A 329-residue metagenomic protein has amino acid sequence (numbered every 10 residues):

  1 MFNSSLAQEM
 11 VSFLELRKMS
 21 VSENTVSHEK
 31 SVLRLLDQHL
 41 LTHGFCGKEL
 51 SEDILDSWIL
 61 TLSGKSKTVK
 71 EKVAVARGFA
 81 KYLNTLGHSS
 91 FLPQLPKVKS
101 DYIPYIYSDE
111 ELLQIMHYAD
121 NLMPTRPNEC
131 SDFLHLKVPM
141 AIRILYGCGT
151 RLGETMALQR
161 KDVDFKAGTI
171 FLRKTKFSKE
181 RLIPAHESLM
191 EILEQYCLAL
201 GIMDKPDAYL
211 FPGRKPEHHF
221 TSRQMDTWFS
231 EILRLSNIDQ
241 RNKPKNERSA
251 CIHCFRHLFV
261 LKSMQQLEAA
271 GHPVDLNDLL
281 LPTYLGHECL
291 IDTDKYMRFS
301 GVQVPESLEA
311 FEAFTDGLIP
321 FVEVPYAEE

Functional and structural regions predicted by a protein language model:
M1-E329: Conserved catalytic core of the tyrosine transesterase superfamily
